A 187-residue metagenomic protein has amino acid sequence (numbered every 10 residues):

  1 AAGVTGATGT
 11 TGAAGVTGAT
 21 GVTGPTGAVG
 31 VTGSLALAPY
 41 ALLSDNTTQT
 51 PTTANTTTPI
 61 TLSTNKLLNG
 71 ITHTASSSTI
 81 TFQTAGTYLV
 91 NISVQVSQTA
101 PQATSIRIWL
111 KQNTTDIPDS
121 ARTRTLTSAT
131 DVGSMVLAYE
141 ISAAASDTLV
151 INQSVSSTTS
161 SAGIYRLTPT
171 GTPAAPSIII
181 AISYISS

Functional and structural regions predicted by a protein language model:
A1-P39: Collagen/collagen-like triple-helix recognition
P25-S187: Extracellular jelly-roll beta-sandwich "head" domains, especially the C-terminal globular C1q domain
